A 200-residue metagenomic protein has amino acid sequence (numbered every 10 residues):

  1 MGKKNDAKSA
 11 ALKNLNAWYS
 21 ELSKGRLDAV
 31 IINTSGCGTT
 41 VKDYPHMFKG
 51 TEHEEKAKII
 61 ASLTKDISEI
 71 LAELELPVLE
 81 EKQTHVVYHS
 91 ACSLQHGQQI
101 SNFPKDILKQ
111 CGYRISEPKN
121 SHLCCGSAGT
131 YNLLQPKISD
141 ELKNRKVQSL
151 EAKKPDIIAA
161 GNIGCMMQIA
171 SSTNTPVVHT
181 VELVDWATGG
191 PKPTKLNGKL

Functional and structural regions predicted by a protein language model:
M1-L200: Iron-sulfur cluster-binding electron-transfer modules in prokaryotic oxidoreductases
